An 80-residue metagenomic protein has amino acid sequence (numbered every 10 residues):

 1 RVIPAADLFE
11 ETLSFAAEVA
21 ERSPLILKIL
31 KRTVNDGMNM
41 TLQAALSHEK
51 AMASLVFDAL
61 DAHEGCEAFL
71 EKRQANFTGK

Functional and structural regions predicted by a protein language model:
R1-S47, S54-L55, L60, N76-K80: C-terminal long alpha-helix characteristic of the crotonase
C66: Flexible, glycine/charged-enriched surface loops at secondary-structure junctions
K72: Conserved N-box asparagine in the HATPase_c
